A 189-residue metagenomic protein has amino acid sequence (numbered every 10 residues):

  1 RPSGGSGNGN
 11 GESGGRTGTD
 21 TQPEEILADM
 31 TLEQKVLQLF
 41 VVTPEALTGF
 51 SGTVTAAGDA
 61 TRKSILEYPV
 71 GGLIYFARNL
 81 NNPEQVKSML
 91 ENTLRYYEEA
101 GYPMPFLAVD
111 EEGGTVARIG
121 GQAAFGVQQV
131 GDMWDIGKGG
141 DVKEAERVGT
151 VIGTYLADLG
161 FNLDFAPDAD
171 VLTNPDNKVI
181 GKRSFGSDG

Functional and structural regions predicted by a protein language model:
R1-T19: Ser/Thr/Gly/Pro-rich low-complexity, disordered linker/stalk segments of secreted and cell-surface proteins
G9, G18-A57, E112: Boundary/entry segment of secreted carbohydrate-active catalytic domains
E45-L47, S51-V54, K63-G189: Enzymes and membrane/adaptor proteins characterized by extended Gly/Ser/Thr/Asp/Glu-rich, aromatic-dotted
